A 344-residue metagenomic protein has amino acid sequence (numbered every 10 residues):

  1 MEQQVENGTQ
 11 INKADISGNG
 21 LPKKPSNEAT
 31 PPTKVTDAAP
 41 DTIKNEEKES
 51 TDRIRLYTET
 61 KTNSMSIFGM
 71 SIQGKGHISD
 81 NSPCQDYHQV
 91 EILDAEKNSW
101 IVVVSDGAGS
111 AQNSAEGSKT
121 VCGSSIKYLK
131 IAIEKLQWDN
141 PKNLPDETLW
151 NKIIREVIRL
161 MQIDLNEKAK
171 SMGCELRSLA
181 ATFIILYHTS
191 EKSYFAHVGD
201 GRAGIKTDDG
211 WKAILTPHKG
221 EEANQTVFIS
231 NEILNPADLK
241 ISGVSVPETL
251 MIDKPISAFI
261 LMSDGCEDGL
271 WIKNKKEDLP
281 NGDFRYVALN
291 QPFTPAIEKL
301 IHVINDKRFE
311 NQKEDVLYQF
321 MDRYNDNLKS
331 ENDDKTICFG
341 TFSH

Functional and structural regions predicted by a protein language model:
E2-E47, L239-H344: C-terminal catalytic subdomain
E2-Q3, G20-P22, P31-K130, G201 (+2 more regions): N-terminal entry segment of metal-dependent catalytic domains or homologous docking segments
S82-K97, L176-S190, Y194, K219-I272: Acidic loop->beta-strand submotif enriched in PP2C/PPM serine/threonine phosphatases
I92, I205-D208, F339-H344: Short beta-strand-to-coil "C-cap" segments at the C-terminal boundary of structured domains/repeats, marking
V102-S105, A196-V198, I260-M262: Short hydrophobic beta-strand that contains or immediately precedes a catalytic carboxylate
Q112-S114, I205-K206, G269-W271: Short helix/loop capping segments that flank catalytic or ligand/cofactor-binding pockets
S124-D164, N281-L317: Helix-loop-helix
D139-K206, D238-K254, R323, L328-N332: Catalytic core of PPM/PP2C metal-dependent serine/threonine phosphatase domains
